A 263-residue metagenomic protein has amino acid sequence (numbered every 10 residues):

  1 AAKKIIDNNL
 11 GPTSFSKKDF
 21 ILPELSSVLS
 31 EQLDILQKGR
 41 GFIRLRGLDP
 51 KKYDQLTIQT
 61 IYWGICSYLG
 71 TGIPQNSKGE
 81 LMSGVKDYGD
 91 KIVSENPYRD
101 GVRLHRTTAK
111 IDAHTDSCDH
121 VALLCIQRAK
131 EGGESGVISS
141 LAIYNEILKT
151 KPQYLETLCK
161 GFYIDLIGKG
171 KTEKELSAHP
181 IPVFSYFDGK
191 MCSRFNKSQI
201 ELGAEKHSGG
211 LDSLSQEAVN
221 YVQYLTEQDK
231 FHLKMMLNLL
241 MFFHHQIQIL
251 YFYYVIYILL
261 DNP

Functional and structural regions predicted by a protein language model:
A1-E31, K38, I43, G47-K52 (+3 more regions): Active-site environment of non-heme Fe oxygenases that use a 2-His-1-carboxylate facial triad
L56-W63, V137-S139: "Short basic amphipathic alpha-helical interaction patches in structured regions
Y62-I73: A short alpha->loop->secondary-structure connector
N76-S77: Structured, acidic catalytic/metal-binding patches in enzyme active sites
